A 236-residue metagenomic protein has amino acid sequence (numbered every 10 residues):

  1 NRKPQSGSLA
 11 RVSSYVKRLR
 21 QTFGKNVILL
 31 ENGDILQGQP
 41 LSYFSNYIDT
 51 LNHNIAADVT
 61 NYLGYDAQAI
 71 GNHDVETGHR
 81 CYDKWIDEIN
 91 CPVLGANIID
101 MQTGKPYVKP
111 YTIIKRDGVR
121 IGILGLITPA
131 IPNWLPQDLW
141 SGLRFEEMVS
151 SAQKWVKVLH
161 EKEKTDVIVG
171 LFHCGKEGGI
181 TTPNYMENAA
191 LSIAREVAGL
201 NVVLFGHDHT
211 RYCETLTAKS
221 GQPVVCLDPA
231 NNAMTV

Functional and structural regions predicted by a protein language model:
N1-V236: Acidic, metal/ion-coordinating pockets
